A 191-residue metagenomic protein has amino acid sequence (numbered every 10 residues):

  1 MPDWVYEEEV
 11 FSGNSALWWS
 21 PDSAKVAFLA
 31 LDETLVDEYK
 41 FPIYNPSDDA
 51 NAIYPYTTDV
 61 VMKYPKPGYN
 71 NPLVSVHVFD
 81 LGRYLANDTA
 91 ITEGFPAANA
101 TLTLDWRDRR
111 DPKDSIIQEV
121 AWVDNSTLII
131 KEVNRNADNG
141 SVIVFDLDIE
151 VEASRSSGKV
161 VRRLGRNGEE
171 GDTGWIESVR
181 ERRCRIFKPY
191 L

Functional and structural regions predicted by a protein language model:
M1-L191: Beta-propeller folds
